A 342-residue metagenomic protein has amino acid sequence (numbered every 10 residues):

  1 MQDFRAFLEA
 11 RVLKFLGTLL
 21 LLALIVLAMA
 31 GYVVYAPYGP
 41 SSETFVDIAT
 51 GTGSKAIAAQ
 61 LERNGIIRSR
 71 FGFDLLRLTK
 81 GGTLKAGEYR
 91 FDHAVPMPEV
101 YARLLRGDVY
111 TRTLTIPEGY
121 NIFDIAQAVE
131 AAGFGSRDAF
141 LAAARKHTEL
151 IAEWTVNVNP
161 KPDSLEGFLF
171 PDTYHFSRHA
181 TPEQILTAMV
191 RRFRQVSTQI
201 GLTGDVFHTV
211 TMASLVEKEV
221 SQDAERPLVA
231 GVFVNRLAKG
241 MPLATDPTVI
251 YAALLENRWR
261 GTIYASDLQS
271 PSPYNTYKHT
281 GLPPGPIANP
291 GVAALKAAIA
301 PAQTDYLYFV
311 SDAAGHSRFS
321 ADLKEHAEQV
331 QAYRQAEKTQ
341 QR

Functional and structural regions predicted by a protein language model:
Q2-E43: N-terminal type II signal-anchor transmembrane helix that functions as the membrane-insertion/stop-transfer segment
A6-A10, I48-G53, D74-L75, A86-E88 (+4 more regions): A broad, low-specificity signal for short, low-complexity segments enriched in glycine/proline and polar/charged
L8-R11, I67, L323: Short alpha-helical segments used as structural interaction elements across diverse proteins
L13-T18, A58-A59, G82-K85, F140-A144 (+4 more regions): A generic short-segment signal for beta-strand/edge and adjacent turn/coil regions
L22-I25, F45, T113, F309: N-terminal hydrophobic or amphipathic segments with adjacent small-residue motifs that include Sec signal peptides
A30, Y35-S197: Signal peptide-directed extracytoplasmic domains
A128-G135, E149-R342: Bacterial extracytoplasmic/cell-wall-associated proteins, especially those involved in peptidoglycan
